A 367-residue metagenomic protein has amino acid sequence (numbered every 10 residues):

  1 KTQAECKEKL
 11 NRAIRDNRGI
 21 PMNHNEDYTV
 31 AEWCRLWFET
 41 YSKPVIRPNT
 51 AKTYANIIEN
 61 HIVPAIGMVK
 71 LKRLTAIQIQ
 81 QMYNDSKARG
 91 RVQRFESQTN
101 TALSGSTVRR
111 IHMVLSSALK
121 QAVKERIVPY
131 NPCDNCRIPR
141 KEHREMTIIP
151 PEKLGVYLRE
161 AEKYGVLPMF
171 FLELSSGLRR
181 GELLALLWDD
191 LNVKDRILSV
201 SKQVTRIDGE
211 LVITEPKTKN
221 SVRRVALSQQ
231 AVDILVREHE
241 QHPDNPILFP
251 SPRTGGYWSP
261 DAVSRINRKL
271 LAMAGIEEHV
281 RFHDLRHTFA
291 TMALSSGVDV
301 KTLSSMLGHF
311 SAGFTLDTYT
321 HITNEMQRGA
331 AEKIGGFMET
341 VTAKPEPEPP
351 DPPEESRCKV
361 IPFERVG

Functional and structural regions predicted by a protein language model:
K1-Q81, E238-N245, P345-P347, D351: N-terminal DNA-binding module of tyrosine recombinases/phage integrases
M22, E26-W33, K72, P129-Y130 (+6 more regions): Major-groove DNA-contacting interfaces characterized by cationic-aromatic clusters
K72-K87, D134-P139: Short, conserved phosphate-binding/catalytic loop or strand-edge motifs used in phosphoryl-/nucleotidyl-transfer
R91-S97, T101, V156-L167, S176 (+3 more regions): Short, basic (Lys/Arg/His-rich) helix/loop patches that form interaction surfaces in the mid-to-C-terminal regions
V92-M113, A122-K124, V128-W188, V193-K194 (+6 more regions): Basic, Lys/Arg- and aromatic-enriched nucleic-acid-binding interface segment
R140, V204-R206, V232, L307-K333: Catalytic-site neighborhood detector that most strongly recognizes the C-terminal catalytic loop/helix of tyrosine
R159, D195, D208-E210, T214-D233 (+4 more regions): C-terminal secondary-structure termini that scaffold catalytic or DNA-interacting sites
D190-I197, E277, V298-T320, R328: Short, polar N-cap/turn motifs at the start of nucleic acid-interacting alpha helices
